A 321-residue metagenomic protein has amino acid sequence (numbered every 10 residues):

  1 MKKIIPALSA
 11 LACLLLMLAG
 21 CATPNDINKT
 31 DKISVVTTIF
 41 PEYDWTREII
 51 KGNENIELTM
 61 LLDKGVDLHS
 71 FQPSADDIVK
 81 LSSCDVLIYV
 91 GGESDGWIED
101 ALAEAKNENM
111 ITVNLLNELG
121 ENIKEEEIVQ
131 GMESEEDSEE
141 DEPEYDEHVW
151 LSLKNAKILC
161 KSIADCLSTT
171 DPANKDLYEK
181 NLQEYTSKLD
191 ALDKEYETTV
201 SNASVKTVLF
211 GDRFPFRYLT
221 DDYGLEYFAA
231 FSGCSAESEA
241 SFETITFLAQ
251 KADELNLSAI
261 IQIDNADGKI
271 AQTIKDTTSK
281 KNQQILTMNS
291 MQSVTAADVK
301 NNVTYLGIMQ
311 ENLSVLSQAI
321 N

Functional and structural regions predicted by a protein language model:
I4-P24: Sec-dependent N-terminal signal peptides of Gram-positive bacterial secreted proteins and lipoproteins
C21-N321: Extracytoplasmic metal-acquisition and chelation regions
